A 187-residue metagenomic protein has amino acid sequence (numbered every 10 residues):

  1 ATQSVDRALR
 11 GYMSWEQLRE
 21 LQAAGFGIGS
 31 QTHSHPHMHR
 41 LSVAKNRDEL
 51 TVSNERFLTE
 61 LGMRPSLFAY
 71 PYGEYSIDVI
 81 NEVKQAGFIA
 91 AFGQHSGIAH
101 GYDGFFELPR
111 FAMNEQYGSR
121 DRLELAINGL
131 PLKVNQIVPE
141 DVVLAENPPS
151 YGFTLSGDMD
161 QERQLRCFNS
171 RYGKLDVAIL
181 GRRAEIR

Functional and structural regions predicted by a protein language model:
A1-M13, H35, A112-R187: Terminal accessory/targeting
A1-V79, I89, Y102-P109: Metal-dependent polysaccharide deacetylase catalytic core of the NodB/CE4 family, i.e., the active-site-bearing domain
Y72, H95, A112-E115: Residues that line or immediately flank small-molecule/substrate-binding pockets and catalytic motifs
F88-G97: Acidic, His- and aromatic-enriched active-site or binding-groove loops in soluble protein domains that engage sugars
G97, D103-E107, Q116-Y117: Short histidine
